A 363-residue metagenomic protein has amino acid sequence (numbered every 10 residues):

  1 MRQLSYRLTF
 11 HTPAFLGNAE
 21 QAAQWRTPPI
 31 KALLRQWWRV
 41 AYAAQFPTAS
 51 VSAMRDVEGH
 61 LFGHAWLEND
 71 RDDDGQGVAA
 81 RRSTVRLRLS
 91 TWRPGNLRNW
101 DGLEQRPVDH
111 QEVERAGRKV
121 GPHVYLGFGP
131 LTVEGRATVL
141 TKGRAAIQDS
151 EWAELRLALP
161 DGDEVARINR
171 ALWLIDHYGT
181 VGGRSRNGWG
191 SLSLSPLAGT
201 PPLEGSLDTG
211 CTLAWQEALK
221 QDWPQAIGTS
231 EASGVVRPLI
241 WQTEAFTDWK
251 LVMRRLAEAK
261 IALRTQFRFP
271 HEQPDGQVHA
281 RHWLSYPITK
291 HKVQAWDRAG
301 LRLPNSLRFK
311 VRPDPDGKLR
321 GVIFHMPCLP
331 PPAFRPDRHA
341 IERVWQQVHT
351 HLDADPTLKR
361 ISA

Functional and structural regions predicted by a protein language model:
M1-A363: Basic, Gly/Ser/Thr-rich N-terminal segments that form RNA-phosphate-binding interfaces in CRISPR RAMP
